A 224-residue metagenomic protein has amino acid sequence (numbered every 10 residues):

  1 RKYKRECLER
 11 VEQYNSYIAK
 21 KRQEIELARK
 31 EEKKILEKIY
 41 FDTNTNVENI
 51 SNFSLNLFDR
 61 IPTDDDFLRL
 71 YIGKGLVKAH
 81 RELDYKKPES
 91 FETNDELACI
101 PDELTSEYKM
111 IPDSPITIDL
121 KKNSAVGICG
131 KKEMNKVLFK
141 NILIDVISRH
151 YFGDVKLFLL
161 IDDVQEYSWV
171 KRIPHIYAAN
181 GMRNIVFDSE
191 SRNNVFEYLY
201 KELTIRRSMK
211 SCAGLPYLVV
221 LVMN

Functional and structural regions predicted by a protein language model:
R1-N224: Accessory regions of macromolecular translocation/handling assemblies
